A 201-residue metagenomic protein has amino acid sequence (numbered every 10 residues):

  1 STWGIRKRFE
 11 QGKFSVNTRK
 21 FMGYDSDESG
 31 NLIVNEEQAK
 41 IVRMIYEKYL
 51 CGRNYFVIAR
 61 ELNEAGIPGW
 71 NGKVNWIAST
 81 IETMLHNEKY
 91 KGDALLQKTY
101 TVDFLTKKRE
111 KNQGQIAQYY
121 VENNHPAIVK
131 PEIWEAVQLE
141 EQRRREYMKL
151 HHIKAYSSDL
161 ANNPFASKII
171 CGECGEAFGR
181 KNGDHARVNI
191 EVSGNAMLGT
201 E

Functional and structural regions predicted by a protein language model:
S1-E201: Conserved catalytic breakage-reunion loop centered on the nucleophilic residue
